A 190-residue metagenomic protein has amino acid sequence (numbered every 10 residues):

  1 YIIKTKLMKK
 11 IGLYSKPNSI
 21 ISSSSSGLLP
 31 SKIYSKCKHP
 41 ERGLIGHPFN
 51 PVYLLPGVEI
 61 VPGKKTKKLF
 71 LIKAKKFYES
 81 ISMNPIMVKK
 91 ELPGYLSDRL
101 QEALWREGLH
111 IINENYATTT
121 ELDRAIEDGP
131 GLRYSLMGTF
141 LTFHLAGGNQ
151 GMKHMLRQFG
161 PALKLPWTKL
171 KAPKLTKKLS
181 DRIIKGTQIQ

Functional and structural regions predicted by a protein language model:
Y1, G94-Y95, H144: Short, small-residue-enriched loops and turns at beta-alpha junctions that line or gate enzyme active sites
Y1-I20: Rossmann-like NAD(P)-binding element
I3, L69-S80, R124, D128 (+1 more regions): A non-catalytic, amphipathic alpha-helix used as a structural packing/dimerization or gating element in enzyme scaffolds
K4, Y53-L54, L104-W105, L136: N-terminal alpha-helical segment
I20-K90, G94-D98: Rossmann-fold dinucleotide-binding core
M83-K89, N113-E114, T119-Q190: NAD(P)-dependent Rossmann-like dehydrogenase/reductase catalytic/cofactor-binding core
S97, Q101-E107: Structural/interface elements that position substrates and couple domains in central-metabolism enzymes
